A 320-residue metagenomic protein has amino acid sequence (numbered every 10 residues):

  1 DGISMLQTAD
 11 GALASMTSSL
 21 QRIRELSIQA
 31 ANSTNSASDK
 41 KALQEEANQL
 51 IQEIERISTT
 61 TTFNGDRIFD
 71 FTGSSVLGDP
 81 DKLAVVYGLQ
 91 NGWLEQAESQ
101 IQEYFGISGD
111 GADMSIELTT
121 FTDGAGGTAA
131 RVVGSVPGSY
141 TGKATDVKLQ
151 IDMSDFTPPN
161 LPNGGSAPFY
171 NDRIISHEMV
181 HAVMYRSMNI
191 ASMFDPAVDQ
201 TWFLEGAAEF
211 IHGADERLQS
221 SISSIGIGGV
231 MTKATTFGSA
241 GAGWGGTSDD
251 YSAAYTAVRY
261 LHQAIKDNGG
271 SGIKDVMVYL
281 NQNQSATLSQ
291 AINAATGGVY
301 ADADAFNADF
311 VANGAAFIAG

Functional and structural regions predicted by a protein language model:
I3-D81, L94, S99, D113-E117 (+1 more regions): Amphipathic alpha-helical coiled-coil/heptad-repeat segments
Q7-D10, A84-V86, A240-S248: Active-site rim elements
S15-S18, R22-E25, A42, E46-Q49 (+10 more regions): Extracytoplasmic/secreted proteins, especially bacterial periplasmic and envelope-associated proteins
I28-N32, Q52-E55, T59-T62, E98-G109 (+6 more regions): Sec-exported extracytoplasmic/periplasmic mature domains
D66, Q100-T119, I190-D199, S221-I225 (+1 more regions): Surface-exposed patches in mature extracellular/periplasmic domains of secreted proteins
P80-T120, G124, V132, G165-S166 (+3 more regions): Zn2+-dependent metallopeptidase catalytic core
P137-S220, I225: Zinc-dependent metallopeptidase catalytic helix centered on the HExxH motif and its immediate flanking segment
S192-G270, Y279-G320: Acidic/His/Gly-enriched intrinsically disordered linker/tail segments that often contain short helix/coil "MoRF-like"
